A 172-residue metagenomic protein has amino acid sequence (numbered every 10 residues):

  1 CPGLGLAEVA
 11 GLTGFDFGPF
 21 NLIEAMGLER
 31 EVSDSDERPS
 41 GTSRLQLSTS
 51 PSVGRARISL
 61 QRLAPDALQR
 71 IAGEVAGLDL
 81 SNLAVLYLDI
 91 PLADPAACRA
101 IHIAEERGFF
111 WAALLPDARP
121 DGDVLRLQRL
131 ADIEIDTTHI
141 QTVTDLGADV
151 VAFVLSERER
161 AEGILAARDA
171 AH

Functional and structural regions predicted by a protein language model:
C1-D66, G73-G77, S81-D94, C98 (+2 more regions): Terminal substrate-recognition subdomain of acyl/acetyltransferases
